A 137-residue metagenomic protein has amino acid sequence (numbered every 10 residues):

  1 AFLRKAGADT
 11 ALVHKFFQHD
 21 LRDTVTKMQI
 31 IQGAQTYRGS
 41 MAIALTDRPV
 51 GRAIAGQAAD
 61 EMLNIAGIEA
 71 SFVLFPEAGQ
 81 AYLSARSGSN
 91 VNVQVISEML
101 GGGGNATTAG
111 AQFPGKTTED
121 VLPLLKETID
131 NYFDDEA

Functional and structural regions predicted by a protein language model:
A1-A137: Hydrophobic helix-and-loop "lid/oligomerization" segment in the mid-to-C-terminal part of catalytic domains
